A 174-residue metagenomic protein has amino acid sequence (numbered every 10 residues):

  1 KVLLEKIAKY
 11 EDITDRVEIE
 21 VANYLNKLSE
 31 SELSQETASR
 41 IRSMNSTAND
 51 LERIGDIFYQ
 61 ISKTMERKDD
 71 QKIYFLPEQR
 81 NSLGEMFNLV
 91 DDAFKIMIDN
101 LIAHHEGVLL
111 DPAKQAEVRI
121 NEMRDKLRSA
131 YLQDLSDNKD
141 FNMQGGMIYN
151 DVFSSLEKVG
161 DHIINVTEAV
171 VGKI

Functional and structural regions predicted by a protein language model:
K1-I174: Cytosolic, long alpha-helical scaffolding segments
